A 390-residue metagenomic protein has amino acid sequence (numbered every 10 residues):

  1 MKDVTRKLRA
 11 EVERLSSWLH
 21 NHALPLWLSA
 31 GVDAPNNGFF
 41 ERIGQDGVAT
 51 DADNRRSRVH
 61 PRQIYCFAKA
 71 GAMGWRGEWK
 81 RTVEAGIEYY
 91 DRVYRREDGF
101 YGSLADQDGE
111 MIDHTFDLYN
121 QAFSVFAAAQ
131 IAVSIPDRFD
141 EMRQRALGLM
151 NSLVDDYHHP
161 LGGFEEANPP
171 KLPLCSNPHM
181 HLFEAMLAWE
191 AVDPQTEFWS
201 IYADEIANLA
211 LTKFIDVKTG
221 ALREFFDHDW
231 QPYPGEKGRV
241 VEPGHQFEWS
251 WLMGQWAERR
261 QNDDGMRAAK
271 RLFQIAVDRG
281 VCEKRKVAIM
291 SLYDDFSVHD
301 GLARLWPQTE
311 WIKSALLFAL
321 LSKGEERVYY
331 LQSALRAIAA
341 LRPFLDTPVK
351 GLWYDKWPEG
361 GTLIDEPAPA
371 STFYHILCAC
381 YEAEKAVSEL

Functional and structural regions predicted by a protein language model:
M1-L390: Glycan-recognition and catalytic cores of secretory/periplasmic carbohydrate-active enzymes
